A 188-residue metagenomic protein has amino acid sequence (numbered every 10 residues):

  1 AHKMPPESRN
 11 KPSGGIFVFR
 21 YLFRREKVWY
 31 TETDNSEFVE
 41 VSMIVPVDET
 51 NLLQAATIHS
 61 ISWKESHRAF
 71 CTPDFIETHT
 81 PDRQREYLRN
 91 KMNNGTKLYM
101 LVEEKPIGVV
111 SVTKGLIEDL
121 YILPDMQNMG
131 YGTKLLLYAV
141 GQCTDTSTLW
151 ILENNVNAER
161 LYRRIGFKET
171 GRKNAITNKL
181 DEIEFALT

Functional and structural regions predicted by a protein language model:
S42-T57: A short beta-loop-alpha structural element at the N-terminal edge of CoA-dependent acyl/N-acetyltransferase catalytic
S60-Y87: Conserved GNAT-fold acetyl-CoA-binding loop/helix
D82-Y99, L116: A short helix-loop-beta-strand connector motif used in the catalytic cores of GNAT acetyltransferases and, in some
E104-Y121: Conserved beta-strand in the GNAT
L116-Q127, I151-L152: A short, internal acetyl-CoA/4′-phosphopantetheine-binding micro-motif in the GNAT/acyltransferase core
M126, G130-Y138: Conserved acetyl-CoA pyrophosphate-binding loop and the N-cap/start of the following alpha-helix in GNAT-like
T133-K134, N154-G171, T177-L180: Conserved active-site alpha-helix within GNAT-family acetyltransferase domains
Q142-N154: Conserved GNAT acetyl-CoA-binding A-motif
